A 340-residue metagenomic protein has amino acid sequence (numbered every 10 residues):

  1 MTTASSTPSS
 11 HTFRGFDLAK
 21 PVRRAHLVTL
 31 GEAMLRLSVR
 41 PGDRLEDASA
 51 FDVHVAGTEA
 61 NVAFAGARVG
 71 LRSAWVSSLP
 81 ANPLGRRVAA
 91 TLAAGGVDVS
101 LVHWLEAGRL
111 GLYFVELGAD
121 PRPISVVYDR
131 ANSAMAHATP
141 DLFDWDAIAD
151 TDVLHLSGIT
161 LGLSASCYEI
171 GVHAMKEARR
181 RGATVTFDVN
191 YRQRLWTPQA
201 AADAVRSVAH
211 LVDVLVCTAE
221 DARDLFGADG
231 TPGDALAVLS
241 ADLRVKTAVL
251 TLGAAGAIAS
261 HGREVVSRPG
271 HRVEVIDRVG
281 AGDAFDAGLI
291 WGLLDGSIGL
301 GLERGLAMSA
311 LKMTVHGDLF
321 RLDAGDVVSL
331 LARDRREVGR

Functional and structural regions predicted by a protein language model:
M1-V28, K176-E177, D229-R340: Conserved phosphate-binding/catalytic region of the ribokinase-like
T2-D98, I276, E337-R340: Glycine-rich phosphate/adenosyl-contacting loop at the front of the ribokinase-like
H26-V28, L35, D152-V153, V214 (+1 more regions): Structural motif
F64, L112-E116, G256-A259: Short beta-strand scaffold segments in enzyme catalytic cores
R72, T184, V214, K246-T247: Proline-centered loop/turn at the N-terminus of a beta-strand
R72-G158, L330-R340: Conserved N-terminal subdomain of the carbohydrate kinase-like
D146-A147, S207-V208, A241: Structural alpha-helical scaffold elements that stabilize or flank donor/cofactor-binding regions in carbohydrate
V153, I159-A237, A255-A257: Conserved beta-alpha-beta core of the PfkB/ribokinase-like small-molecule kinase fold
